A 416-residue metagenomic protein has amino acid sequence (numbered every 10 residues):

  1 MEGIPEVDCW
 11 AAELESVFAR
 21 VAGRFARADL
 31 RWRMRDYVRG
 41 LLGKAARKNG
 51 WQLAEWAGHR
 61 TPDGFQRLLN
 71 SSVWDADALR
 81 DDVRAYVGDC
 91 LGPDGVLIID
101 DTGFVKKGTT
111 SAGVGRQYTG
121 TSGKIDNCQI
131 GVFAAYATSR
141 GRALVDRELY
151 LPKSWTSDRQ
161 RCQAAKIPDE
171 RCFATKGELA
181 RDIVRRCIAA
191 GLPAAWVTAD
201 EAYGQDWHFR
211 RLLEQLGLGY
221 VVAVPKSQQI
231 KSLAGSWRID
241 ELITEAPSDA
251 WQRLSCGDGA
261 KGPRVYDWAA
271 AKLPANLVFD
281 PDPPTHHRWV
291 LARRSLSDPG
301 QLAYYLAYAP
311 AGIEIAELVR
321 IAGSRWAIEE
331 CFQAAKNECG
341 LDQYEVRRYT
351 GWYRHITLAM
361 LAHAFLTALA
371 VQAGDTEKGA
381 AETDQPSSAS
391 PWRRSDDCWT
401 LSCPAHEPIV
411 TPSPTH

Functional and structural regions predicted by a protein language model:
M1-L30, L41, L151, Q160 (+6 more regions): A short, flexible helix-boundary coil/loop motif
M1-T198, A202-G219, K226, W237: Conserved, well-structured functional cores that handle cations and Mg-NTP chemistry
W32-D36, W51, A303, A316 (+1 more regions): Non-catalytic, well-ordered alpha-helical scaffold segments
G103, Y203, E241-T244, Q252-R253 (+1 more regions): Short amphipathic alpha-helical "interface-anchor" segments enriched in bulky aromatics
I130, Q301, A327, R354-M360: Catalytic-loop motifs flanking and including active-site residues across diverse enzymes
V278-I313, W326: Charge-patterned, long linear interaction tracts outside catalytic cores
